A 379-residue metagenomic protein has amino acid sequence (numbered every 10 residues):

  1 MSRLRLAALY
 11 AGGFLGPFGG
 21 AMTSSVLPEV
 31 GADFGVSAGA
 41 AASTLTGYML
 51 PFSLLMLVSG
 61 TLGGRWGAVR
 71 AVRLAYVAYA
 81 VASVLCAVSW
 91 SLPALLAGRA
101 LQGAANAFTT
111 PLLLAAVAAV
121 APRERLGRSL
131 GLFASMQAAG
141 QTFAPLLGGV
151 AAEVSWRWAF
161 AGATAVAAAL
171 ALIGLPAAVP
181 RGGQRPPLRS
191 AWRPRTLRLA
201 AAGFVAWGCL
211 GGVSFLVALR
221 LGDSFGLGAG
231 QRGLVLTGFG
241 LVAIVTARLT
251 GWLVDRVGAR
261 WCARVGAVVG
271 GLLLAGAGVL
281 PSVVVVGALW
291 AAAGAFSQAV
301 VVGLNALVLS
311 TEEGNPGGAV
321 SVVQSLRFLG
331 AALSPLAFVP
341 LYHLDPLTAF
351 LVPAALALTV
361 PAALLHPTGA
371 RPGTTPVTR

Functional and structural regions predicted by a protein language model:
G35, G67, V88-A94, G226 (+1 more regions): Helix-breaking motifs and short loop linkers at transmembrane-helix boundaries and internal kinks in secondary membrane
S53-W90, V254: Conserved MFS/SLC helix-loop-helix module at the cytosolic interface between two early adjacent transmembrane helices
A82, P93-Q102, V284-A292: Paired small-residue
G98-Q137: Cytoplasmic helix-loop-helix junction between adjacent transmembrane helices in 12-TM secondary transporters
R123-P176: Helix-loop-helix hairpin linking two adjacent transmembrane segments in secondary transporters
T164-G183, P361-T368: C-terminal membrane-cytosol helix-exit motif in multi-pass small-molecule transporters
R260-L304: C-terminal transmembrane helical hairpin of 12-TM major facilitator-type secondary transporters
G314-L344: A late C-terminal transmembrane helix in Major Facilitator Superfamily
